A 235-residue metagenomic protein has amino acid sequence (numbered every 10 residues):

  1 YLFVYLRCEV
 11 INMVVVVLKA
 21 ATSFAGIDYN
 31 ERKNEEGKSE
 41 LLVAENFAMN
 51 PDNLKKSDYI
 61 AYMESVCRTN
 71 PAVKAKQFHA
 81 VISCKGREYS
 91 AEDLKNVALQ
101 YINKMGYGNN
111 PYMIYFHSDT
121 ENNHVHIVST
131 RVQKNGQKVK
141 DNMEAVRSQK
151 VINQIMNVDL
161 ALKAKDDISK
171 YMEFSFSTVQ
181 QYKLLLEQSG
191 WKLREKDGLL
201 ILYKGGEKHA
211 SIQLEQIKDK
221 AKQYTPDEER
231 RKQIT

Functional and structural regions predicted by a protein language model:
Y1-T235: N-terminal nicking endonuclease/strand-transfer module with a His-rich metal-binding environment and a catalytic Tyr
